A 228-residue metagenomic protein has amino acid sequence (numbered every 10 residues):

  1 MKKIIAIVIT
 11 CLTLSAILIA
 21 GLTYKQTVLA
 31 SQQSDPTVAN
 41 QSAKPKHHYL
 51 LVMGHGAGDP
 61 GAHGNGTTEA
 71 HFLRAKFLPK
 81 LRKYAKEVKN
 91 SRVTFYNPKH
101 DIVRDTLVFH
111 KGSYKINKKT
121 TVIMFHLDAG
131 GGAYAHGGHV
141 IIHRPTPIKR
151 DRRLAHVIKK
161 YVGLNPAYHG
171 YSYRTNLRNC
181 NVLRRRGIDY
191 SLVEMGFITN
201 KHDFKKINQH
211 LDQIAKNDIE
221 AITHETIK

Functional and structural regions predicted by a protein language model:
M1-Q26: Sec-dependent N-terminal signal peptides of Gram-positive bacterial secreted proteins and lipoproteins
Q33-H110, H136: Active-site histidine-acidic residue metal-binding/catalytic motifs, centered on HxH/HExxH-like signatures
Y49-M53, R92-N97, T120-F125, H139-I142 (+1 more regions): Structural recognition of the beta-strand scaffold that forms the well-ordered cores of secreted hydrolase catalytic
G56-D59, K99-V103, L127-G132, P145-I148 (+3 more regions): Solvent-exposed loop/turn segments at secondary-structure junctions within structured extracellular/periplasmic domains
D59-T68, A129-Y161: A short, glycine/acidic-enriched catalytic loop
F77-R82, P147-N165, F204-K228: Long, well-ordered alpha-helical scaffolding segments within enzyme catalytic domains, especially pronounced
D105-K119, C180-R186: Mature extracellular/periplasmic domains of secretome proteins
M124-D128, S172-K228: Active-site-adjacent mobile loop/cap segments within catalytic or ligand-binding domains
